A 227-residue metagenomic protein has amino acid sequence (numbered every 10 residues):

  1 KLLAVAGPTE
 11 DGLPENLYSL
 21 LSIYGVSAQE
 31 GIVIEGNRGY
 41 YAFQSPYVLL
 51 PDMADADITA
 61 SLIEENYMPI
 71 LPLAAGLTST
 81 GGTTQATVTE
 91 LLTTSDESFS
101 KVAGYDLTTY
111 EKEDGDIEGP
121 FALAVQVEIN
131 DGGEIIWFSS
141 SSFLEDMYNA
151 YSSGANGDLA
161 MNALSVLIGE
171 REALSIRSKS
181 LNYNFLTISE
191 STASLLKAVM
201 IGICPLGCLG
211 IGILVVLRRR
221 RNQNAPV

Functional and structural regions predicted by a protein language model:
K1-E172: Acidic, S/T/G-rich, low-cysteine, solvent-exposed domains in lumenal/extracellular/periplasmic regions of secretory
S98-T108, L195-L206: Short flexible/disordered coil segments
F143, A150, S175-M200: Short, aromatic-rich amphipathic segments at membrane interfaces that lie adjacent to a transmembrane helix or signal
G169, R219-N222: Aromatic-capped interface at the extracytoplasmic side of an N-terminal signal-anchor transmembrane helix
P205-R219: Alpha-helical transmembrane segments
Q223-V227: Cytoplasmic C-terminal tails of single-pass
